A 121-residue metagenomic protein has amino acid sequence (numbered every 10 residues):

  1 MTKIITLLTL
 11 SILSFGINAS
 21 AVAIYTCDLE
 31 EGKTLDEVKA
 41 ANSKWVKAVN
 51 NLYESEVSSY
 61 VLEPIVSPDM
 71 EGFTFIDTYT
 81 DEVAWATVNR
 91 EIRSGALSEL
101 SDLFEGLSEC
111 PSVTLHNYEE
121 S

Functional and structural regions predicted by a protein language model:
T2-L7: Sec-dependent signal peptide recognition, specifically the positively charged N-region followed immediately by
L8-G95, G106-S121: Short S/T/G/P-rich N-terminal loop/turn motif that feeds into the first structured element of a domain
